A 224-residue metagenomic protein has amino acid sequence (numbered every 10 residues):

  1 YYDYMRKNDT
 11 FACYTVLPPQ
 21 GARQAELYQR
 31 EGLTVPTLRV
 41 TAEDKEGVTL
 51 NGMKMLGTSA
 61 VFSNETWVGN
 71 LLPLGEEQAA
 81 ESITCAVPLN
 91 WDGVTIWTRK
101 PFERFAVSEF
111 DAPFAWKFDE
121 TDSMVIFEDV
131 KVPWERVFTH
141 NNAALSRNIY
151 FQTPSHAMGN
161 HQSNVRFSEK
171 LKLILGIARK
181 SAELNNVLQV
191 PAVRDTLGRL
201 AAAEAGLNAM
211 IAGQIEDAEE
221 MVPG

Functional and structural regions predicted by a protein language model:
Y1-G21: Low-complexity, highly charged intrinsically disordered N-terminal segments that act as targeting/localization
Y1-M5, K117, F138, A144-G159 (+1 more regions): Well-ordered, non-transmembrane segments within structured domains
Y4, I126, I177-K180: Alpha-helical scaffold segments in soluble metabolic enzymes
M5, D9, N70, L74 (+5 more regions): A generic secondary-structure signal for well-formed alpha-helical elements
Y14, P19-S163: FAD-binding core of flavoproteins
Q162-E220: Extended amphipathic alpha-helical segments enriched in small hydrophobics
P223-G224: Long, low-complexity C-terminal extensions of enzymes
